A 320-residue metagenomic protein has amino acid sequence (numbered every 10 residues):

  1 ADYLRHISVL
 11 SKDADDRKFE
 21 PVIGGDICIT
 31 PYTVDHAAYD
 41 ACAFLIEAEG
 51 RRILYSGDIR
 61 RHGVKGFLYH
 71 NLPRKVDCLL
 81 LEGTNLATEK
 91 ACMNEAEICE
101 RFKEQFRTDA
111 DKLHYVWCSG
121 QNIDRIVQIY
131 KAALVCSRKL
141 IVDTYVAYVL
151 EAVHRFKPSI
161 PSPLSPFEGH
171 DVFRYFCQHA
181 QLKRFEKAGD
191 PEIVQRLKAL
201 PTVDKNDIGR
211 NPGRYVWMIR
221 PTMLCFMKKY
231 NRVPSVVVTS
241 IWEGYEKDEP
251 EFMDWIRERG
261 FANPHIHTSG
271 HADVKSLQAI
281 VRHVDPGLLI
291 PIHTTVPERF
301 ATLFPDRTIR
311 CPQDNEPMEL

Functional and structural regions predicted by a protein language model:
A1-L134, K139-D143, F156-L164: His/Asp/Glu-rich metal-coordinating catalytic cores of metallo-dependent phosphodiesterases/hydrolases acting on
D2-V9, G24-I27, H170-V172, N211-G213 (+2 more regions): A short helix-to-beta-strand connector/capping loop
H6-K18, G169, R174-Q178, R310-P312: Short acidic-hydrophobic, aromatic-tinged amphipathic segments that line or gate anion-handling sites
T84-E89, T144-R155, H267-S276: Short connector loops at secondary-structure junctions
C92-R232: Hard-cation-handling environments
K131, V135, R184-L320: C-terminal regulatory/interaction regions
